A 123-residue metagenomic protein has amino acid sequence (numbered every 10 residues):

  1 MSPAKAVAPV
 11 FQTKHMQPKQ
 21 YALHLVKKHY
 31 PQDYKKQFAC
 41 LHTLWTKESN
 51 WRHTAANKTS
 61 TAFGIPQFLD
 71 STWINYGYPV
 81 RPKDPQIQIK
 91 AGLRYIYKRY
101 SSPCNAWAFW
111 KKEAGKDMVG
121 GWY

Functional and structural regions predicted by a protein language model:
M1-M16, T72-Q88, L93-Y123: Non-catalytic cell-wall polysaccharide-engagement segments
K5-N50: Export/targeting segments at the very N-terminus of extracytoplasmic proteins
K19-L23, F38-H42, I65-D70, Q86-L93: Extracytoplasmic/secreted envelope proteins and their assembly/folding machinery, especially bacterial periplasmic
K35, S60-F63, K83: Residues at secondary-structure transition points
K35-W51, I89-I96, W107-W110: Short, functionally critical alpha-helical segments immediately adjacent to catalytic or ligand/cofactor-binding
K47, Q67, R99: Conserved catalytic core of Hanks-type protein kinase domains
T54-N57: Short, solvent-exposed loop/turn and secondary-structure capping segments
T59-Y76: Substrate-binding/active-site groove segments that recognize and process beta-1,4-linked N-acetyl-hexosamine
